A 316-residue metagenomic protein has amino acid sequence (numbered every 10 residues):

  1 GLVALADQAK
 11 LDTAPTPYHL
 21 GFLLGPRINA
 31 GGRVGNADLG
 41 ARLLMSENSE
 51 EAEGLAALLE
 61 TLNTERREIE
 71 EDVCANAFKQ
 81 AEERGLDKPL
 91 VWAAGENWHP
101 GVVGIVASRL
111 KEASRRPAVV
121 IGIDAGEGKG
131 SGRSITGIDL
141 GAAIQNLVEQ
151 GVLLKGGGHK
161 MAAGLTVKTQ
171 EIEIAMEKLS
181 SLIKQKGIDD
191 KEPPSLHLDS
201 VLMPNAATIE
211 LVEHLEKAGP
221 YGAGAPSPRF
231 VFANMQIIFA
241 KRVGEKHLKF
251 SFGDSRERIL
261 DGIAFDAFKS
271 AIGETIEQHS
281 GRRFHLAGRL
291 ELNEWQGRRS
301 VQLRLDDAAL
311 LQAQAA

Functional and structural regions predicted by a protein language model:
G1-E171, R242: Hydrophobic helix-and-loop "lid/oligomerization" segment in the mid-to-C-terminal part of catalytic domains
E51-A93, I138, N146-A316: Mid-to-C-terminal polyanion-binding domains and interfaces
